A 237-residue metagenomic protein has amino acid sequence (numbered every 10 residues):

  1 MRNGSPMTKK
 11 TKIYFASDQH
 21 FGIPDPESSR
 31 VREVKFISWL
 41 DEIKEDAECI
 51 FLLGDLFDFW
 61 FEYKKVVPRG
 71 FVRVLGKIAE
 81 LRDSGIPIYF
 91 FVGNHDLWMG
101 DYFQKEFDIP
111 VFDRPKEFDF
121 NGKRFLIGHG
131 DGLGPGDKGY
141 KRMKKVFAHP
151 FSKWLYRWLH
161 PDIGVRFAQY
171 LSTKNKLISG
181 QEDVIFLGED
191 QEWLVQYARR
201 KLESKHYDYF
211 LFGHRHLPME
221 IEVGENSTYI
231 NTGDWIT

Functional and structural regions predicted by a protein language model:
M1-P6: N-terminal amphipathic/basic-hydrophobic helices that include classical n-h-c signal peptides and signal-anchor
M7-Y14, F118-L126, V223-T228: Beta-strand-turn-beta hairpins that frame and shape the catalytic cleft of phosphate-ester-processing enzymes
K9-K12, A16, F21-F120: Core catalytic region of metal-dependent phosphoesterases/phosphodiesterases, especially metallo-beta-lactamase-like
H20-F21, F57-D58, D96, G132-L133 (+2 more regions): Short, solvent-exposed loop/turn segments at secondary-structure junctions
D58-R82, G180-D190, L194-F210: N-terminal short leaders/motifs
D108-D113, L126, D131, D137-V146 (+1 more regions): Conserved beta-sheet core of the metallophosphoesterase superfamily
G130-W193: Active-site-proximal loop/helix segment associated with metal-binding centers of metalloenzymes
